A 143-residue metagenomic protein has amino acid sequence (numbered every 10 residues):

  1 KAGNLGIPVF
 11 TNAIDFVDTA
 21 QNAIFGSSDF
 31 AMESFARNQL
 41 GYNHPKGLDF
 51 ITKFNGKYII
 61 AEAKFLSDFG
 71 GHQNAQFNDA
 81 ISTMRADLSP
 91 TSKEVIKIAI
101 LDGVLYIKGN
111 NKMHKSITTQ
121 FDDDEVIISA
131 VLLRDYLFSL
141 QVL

Functional and structural regions predicted by a protein language model:
K1-A36: Acidic-basic catalytic patches of nuclease active cores, encompassing PD-(D/E)XK and other metal-cofactor nuclease
K1-G6, T83-T91, I117, F121: Hydrophobic, Leu/Ile/Phe/Ala-enriched alpha-helical segments that form helix-helix packing faces
S27-L48, S82: A Trp-anchored, charged/polar loop motif used as the substrate-binding/catalytic surface of acyl/ester-handling
S28-A31, Y58-A63: Flexible secondary-structure boundary motifs
N43-I60: Active-site beta-strand-loop-beta-strand hairpin of nuclease catalytic cores that positions key catalytic residues
F65-N111: Catalytic cores of nucleic-acid endonucleases
I96-L143: Domain-level recognition of nuclease-like catalytic cores that cleave nucleotide substrates
